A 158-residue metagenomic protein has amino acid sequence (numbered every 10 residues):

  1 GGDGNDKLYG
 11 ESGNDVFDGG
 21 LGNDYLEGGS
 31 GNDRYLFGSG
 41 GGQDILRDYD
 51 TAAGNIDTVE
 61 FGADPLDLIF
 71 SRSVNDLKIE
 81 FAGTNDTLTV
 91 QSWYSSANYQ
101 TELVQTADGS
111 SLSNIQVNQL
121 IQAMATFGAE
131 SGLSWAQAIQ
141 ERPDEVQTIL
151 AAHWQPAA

Functional and structural regions predicted by a protein language model:
G1-V74, E80, T84-Q100: Acidic, glycine-rich calcium-binding repeat modules characteristic of RTX/beta-roll and related beta-solenoid repeat
E80-A158: Low-complexity acidic/polar repeat-biased segments
